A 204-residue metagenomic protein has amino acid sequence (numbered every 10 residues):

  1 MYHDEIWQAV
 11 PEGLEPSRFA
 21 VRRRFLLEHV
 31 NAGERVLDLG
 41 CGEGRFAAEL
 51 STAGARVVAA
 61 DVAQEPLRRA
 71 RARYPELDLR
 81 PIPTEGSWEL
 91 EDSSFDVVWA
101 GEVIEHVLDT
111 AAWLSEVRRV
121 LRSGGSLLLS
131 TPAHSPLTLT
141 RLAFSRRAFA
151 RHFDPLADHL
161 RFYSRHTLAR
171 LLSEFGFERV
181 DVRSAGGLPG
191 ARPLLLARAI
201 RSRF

Functional and structural regions predicted by a protein language model:
M1-E91, V97-G101, L114, F144 (+6 more regions): Conserved N-terminal segment of class I S-adenosyl-L-methionine
R35, G124-S126: Short glycine-centered segments of the SAM/dcSAM-binding site in methyltransferase folds
F46, E105, H134: Active-site beta-alpha loop architecture of Rossmann-like, nucleotide-cofactor-dependent enzymes
V57, L127-L128: A short hydrophobic/small-residue beta-strand
E65, L108-A112, L139: Short N-terminal helix/helix-N-cap motif within the alpha/beta-hydrolase-1
G101-I104, S130: Residues lining the SAM
A112-S123: A short glycine-rich, Lys/Arg-flanked "PGG" loop and its adjoining helix->strand segment in the class I
L128-A150: Conserved class I S-adenosyl-L-methionine
